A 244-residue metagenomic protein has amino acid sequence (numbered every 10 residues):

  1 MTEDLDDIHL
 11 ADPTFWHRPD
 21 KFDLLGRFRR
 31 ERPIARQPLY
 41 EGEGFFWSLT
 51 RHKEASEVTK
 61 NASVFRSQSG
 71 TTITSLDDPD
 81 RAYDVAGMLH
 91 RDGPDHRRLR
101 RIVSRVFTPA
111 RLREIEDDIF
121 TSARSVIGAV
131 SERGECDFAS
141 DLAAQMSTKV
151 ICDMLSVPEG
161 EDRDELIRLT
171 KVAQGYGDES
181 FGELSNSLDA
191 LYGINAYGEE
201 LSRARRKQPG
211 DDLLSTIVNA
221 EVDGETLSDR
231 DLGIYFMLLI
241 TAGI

Functional and structural regions predicted by a protein language model:
M1-A139, T148-I167, K171-L191, E200: Active-site substrate-recognition loop segments, prototypically the cytochrome P450 B′-helix/B-C loop
P33, S63, R206, V222-T226 (+1 more regions): Residue-level recognition of short, well-ordered coil/turn positions that link secondary-structure elements
S56, R97-R101, A144-K149, D211 (+2 more regions): Non-catalytic, well-ordered alpha-helical scaffold segments
T108, S156, R203, V222 (+1 more regions): Alpha-solenoid HEAT/Armadillo repeat architecture
L112, E132, G160, K207 (+2 more regions): Alpha-helix boundary/capping and short turn/kink residues
R113-G128, N195, E199-S202, R206-I234: Helix-hairpin-helix/helix-loop-helix acidic hairpins
A144, T148, C152, E165 (+2 more regions): Central I-helix of cytochrome P450 enzymes
